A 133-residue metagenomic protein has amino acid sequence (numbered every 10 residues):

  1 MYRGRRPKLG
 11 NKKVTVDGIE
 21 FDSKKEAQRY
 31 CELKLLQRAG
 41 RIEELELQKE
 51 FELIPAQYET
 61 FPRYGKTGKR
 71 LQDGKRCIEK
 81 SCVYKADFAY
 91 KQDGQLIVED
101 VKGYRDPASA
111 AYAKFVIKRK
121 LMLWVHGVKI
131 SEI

Functional and structural regions predicted by a protein language model:
M1-I133: Electrostatic, structured charged patches in enzyme active sites and in nucleic-acid/phosphate-binding
